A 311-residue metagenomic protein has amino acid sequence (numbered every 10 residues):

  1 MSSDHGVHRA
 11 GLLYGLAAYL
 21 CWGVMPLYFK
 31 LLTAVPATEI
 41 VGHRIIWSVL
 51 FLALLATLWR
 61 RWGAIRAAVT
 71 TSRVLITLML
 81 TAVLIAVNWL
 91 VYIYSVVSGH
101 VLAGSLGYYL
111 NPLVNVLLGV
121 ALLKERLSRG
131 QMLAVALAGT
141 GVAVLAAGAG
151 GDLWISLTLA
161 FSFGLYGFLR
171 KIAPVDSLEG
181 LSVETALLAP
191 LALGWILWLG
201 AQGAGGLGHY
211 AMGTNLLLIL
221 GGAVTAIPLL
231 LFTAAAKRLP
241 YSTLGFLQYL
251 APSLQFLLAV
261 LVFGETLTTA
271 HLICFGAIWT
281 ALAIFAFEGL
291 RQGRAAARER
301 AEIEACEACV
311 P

Functional and structural regions predicted by a protein language model:
M1-A17, L50-L78, R129, L181 (+3 more regions): Membrane-interface interhelical linkers
M1-E39, T140-I172, G194, L258 (+1 more regions): Glycine-/small-residue-enriched transmembrane alpha-helix faces in small-molecule transporters and effluxers
L16, L20-V24, Y28, M79-V96 (+3 more regions): Hydrophobic alpha-helical transmembrane segments of multi-pass membrane transport proteins, especially secondary
A34-E39, L90-G107, L230-L247, T266: Structural motif at transmembrane-helix junctions in multi-pass transporters
L52, G130-A146, L157-F161, A270-G289: Hydrophobic transmembrane alpha-helices of multi-pass small-molecule transport proteins
Y94, N111-G130, S253-L272: C-terminal transmembrane-helix exit sites in multi-pass transporters
L106-L110, S177-L187, A226-L261: Helix-helix packing/entry segments at the starts of transmembrane helices
A147-G148, D152, Y249-P311: C-terminal-most transmembrane helix of multi-pass membrane proteins
